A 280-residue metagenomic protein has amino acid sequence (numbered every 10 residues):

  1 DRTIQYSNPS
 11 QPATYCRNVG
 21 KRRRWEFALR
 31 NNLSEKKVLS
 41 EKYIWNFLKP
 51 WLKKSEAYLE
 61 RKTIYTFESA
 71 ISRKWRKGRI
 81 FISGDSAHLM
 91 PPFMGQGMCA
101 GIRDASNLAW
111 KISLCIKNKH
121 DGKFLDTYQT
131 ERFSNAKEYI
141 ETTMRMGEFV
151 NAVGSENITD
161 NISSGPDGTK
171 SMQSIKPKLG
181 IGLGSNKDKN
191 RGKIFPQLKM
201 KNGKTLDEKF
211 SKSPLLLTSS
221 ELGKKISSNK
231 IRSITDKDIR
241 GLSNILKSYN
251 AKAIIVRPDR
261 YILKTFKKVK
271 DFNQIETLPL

Functional and structural regions predicted by a protein language model:
D1-I158: Core Rossmann-like FAD-binding/catalytic domain of the broad FAD-dependent monooxygenase superfamily
N46, L114-L280: Helical substrate-recognition/capping region of FAD-dependent monooxygenase/halogenase enzymes
